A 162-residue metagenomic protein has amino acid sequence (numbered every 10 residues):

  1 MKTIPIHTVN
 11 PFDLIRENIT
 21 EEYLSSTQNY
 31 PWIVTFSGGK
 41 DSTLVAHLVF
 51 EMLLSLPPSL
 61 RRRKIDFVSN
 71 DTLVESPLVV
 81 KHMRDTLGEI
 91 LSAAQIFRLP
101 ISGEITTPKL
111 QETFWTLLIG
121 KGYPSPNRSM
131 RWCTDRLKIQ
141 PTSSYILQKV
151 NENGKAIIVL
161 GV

Functional and structural regions predicted by a protein language model:
K2-V162: ATP-dependent adenylation/nucleotidyltransferase module used to activate substrates
